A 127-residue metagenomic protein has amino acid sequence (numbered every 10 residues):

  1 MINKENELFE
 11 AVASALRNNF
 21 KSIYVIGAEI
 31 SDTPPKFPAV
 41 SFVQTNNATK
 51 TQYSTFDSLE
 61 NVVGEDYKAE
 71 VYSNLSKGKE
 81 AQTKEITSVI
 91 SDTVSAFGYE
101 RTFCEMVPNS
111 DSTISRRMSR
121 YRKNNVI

Functional and structural regions predicted by a protein language model:
M1-N3, E60-N61, V126-I127: Compositionally biased, intrinsically disordered low-complexity segments enriched in polar/Pro/Gly and often Gln
M1-S54: Small/polar-rich, solvent-exposed N-terminal microdomains that initiate assembly or binding
P35-F37, V62-D66, V89: Short connector loops at helix/strand junctions that flank enzyme active sites, especially segments positioning acidic
N47-A48, N74-K77: Short Gly/Pro-enriched loop/turn and capping motifs at secondary-structure junctions
S54-E60: Vicinal oxygen chelate
N61-L75, S115-N125: Oligomerization/assembly interface segments of phage tail-like spikes and tubes
S76-E85: Short, conserved charged micro-motifs
S88-I127: Acidic-leaning, charged glycine-interspersed low-complexity segments
